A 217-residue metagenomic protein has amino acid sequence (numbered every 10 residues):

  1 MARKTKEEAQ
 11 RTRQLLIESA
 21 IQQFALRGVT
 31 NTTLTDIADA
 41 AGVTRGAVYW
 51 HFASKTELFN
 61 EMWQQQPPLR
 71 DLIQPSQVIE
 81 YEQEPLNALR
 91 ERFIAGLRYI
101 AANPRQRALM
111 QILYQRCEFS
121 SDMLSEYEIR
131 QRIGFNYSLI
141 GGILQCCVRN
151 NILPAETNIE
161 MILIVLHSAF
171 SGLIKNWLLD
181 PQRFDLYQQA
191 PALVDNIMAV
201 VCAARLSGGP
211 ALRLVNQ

Functional and structural regions predicted by a protein language model:
M1-R27, N31-V43, T56-E57: Basic, helix-initiating cap at the start of DNA-binding domains
A9, I17, F59, W63 (+4 more regions): Amphipathic, non-transmembrane alpha-helical scaffold segments
F24, T33-L34, R45, K55 (+4 more regions): Amphipathic alpha-helical segments enriched in hydrophobic/aromatic and basic residues that form the DNA-contacting
E61, P75-Q106, I159-L166, L206-Q217: Hydrophobic alpha-helical connector segments
D71, P75-S76, Q83, N87 (+4 more regions): Amphipathic alpha-helical packing segments from all-alpha helical-bundle domains
R98-G141, I152: Short secondary-structure transition hinges
R107-Q111, S125-R130, V148-I197, A204-Q217: Hydrophobic/aromatic-rich alpha-helical bundle segments in the mid-to-C-terminal region
